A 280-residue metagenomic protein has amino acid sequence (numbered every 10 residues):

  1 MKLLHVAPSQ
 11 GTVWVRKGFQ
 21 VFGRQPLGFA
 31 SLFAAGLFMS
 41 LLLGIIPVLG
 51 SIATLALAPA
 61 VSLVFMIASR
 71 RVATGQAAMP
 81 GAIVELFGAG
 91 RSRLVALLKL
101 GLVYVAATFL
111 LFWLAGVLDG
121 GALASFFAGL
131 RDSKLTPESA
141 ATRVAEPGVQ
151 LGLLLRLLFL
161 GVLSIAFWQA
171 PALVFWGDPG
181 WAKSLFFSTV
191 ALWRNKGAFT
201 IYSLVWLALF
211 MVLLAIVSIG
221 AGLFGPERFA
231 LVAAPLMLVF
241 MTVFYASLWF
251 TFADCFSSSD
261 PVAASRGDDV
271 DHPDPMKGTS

Functional and structural regions predicted by a protein language model:
M1-S280: Hydrophobic alpha-helical membrane segments
